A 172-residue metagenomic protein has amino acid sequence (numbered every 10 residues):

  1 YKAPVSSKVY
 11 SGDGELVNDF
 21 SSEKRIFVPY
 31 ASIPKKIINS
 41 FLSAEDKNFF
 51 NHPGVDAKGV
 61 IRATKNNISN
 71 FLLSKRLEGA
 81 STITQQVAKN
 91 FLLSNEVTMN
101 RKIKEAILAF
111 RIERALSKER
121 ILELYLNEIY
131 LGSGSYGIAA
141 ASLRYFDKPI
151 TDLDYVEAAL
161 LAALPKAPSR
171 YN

Functional and structural regions predicted by a protein language model:
Y1-N172: Juxtamembrane regions of bacterial inner-membrane/periplasmic proteins, predominantly the peptidoglycan biogenesis
